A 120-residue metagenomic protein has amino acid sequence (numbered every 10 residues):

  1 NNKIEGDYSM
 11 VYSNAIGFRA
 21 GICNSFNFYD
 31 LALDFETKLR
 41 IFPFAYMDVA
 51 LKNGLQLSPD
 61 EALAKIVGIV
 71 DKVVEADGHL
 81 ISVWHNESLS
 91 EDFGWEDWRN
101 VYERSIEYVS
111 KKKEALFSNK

Functional and structural regions predicted by a protein language model:
N1-A76: Active-site-adjacent pocket scaffolds in enzyme catalytic domains
L63-K120: C-terminal domain-boundary segment and adjacent tail
